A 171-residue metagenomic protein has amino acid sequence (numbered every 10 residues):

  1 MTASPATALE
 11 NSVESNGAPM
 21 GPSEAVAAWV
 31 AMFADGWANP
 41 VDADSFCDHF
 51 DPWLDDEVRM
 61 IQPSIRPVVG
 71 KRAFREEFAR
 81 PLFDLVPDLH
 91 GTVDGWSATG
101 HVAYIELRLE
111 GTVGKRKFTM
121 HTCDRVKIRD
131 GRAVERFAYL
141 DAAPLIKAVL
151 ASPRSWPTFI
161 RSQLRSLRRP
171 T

Functional and structural regions predicted by a protein language model:
T2-A18, P81-T171: A beta-strand edge to alpha-helix "cap/lid" segment located at domain peripheries
A8, E14-D56: Short acidic-aromatic low-complexity motifs
A27-A34, C47-D51, R75, K147-L150 (+2 more regions): Generic detector of well-ordered alpha-helical segments enriched in charged/polar residues, highlighting helical
V30-W37, L54, F74, F78-L82 (+2 more regions): Hydrophobic alpha-helical core bundles mediating ligand binding, dimerization, or RNAP-core interactions
G36, H49, L54, R75 (+3 more regions): Solvent-exposed, well-ordered amphipathic alpha-helical segments that flank/support binding or catalytic loops
C47-H101: A solvent-exposed, acidic/Ser-Thr-rich amphipathic alpha-helical stretch
